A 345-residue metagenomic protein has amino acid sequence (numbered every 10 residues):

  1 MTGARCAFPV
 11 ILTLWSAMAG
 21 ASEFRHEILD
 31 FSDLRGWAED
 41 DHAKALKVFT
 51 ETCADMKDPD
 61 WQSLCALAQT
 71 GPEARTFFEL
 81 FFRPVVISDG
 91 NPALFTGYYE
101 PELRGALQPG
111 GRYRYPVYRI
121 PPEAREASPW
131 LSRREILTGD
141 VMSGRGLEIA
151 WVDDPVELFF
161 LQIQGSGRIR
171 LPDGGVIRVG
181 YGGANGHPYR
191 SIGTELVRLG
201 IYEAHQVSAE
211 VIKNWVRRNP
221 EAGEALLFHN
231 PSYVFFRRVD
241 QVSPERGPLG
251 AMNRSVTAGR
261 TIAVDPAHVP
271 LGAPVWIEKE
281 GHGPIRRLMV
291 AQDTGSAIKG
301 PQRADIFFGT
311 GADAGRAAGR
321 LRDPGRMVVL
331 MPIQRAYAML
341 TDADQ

Functional and structural regions predicted by a protein language model:
M1-F8: Bacterial N-terminal signal peptides that target proteins for export
F8-L14: Hydrophobic helical h-region of N-terminal Sec-dependent signal peptides in bacterial secretory/periplasmic proteins
S16-G20: N-terminal signal peptide c-region/cleavage motif recognized by signal peptidases
S22-Q345: Solvent-exposed, well-ordered loop and adjacent helix/strand elements within mature globular domains that form
